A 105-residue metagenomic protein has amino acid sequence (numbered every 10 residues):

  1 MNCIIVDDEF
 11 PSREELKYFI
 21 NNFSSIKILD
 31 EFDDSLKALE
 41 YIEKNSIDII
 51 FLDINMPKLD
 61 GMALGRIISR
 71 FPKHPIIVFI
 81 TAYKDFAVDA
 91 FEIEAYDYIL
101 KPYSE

Functional and structural regions predicted by a protein language model:
M1-N2: Extreme N-terminal starter segment of soluble prokaryotic enzymes
E9-D30, R70: Two-component/phosphorelay signaling modules centered on CheY-like receiver
L36-E105: CheY-like receiver
